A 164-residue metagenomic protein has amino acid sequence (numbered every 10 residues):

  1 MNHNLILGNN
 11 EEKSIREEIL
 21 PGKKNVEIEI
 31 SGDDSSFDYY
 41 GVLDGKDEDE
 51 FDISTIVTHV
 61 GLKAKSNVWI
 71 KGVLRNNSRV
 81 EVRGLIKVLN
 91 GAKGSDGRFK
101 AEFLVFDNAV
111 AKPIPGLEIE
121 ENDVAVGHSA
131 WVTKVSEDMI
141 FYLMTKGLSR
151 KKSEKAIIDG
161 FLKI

Functional and structural regions predicted by a protein language model:
M1-L148, I158-I164: Conserved beta-strand/loop scaffold segments within soluble protein domains that form the structured core and edges
S153-E154: Small-residue helix-packing motif on alpha-helices
